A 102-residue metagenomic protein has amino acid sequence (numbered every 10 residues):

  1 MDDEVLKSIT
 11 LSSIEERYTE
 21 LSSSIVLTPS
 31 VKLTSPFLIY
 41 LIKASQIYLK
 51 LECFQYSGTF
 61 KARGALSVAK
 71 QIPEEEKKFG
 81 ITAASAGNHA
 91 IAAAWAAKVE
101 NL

Functional and structural regions predicted by a protein language model:
M1-L102: PLP-dependent amino-acid enzyme catalytic core
